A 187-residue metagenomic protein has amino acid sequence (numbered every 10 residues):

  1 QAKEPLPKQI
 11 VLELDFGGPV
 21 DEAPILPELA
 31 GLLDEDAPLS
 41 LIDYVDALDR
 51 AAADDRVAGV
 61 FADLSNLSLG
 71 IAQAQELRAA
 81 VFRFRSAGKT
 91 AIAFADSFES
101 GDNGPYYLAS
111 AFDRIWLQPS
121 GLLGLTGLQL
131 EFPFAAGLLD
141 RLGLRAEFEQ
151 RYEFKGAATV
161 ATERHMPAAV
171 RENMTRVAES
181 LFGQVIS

Functional and structural regions predicted by a protein language model:
Q1-S187: Small-residue-centered hinge/linker elements
